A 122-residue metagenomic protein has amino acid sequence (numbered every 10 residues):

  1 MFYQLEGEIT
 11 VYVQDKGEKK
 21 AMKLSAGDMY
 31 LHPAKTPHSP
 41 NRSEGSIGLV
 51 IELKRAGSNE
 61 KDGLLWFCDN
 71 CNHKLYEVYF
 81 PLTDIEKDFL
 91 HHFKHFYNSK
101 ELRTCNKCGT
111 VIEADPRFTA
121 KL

Functional and structural regions predicted by a protein language model:
M1-Y3, E8-L31, T36-L122: Jelly-roll (double-stranded beta-helix
